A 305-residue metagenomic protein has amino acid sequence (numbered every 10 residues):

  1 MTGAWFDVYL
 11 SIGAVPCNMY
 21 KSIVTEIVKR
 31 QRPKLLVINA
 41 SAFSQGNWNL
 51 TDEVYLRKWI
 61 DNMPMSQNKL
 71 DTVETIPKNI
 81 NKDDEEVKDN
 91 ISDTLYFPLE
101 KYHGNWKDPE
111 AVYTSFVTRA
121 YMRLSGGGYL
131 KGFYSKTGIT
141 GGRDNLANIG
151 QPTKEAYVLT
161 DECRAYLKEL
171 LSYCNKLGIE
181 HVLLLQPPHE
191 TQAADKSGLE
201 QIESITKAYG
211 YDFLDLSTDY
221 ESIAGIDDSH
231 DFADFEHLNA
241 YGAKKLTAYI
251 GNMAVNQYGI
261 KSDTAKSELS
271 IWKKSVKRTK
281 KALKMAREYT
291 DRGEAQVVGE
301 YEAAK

Functional and structural regions predicted by a protein language model:
M1-T75: Membrane-embedded segments
A4-W5, Q31-L35, N175-V182, Y209-D212: Loop/turn elements at helix/coil->beta-strand transitions in domains of secreted/extracellular proteins
Y9-I12, N39-S41, L184-P188, L216-D219 (+1 more regions): Active-site-proximal beta-strand/loop segments in catalytic clefts of secreted hydrolases
G13-N18, Y157-C163, H189-S197: Acidic-and-aromatic substrate-binding clefts and catalytic sites of carbohydrate-active enzymes
K21-E26, R164-L170, K196-Q201: Alpha-helical scaffolding within the catalytic cores of extracellular/periplasmic polymer-degrading hydrolases
V54-I179, A265-K305: Secreted/periplasmic serine-hydrolase-like ester/acetyl group-modifying domain
L170-D195: Active-site segments of SGNH/GDSL-like serine hydrolases that catalyze O-acetyl group transfer/hydrolysis on lipids
K196-K273, R278-E302: C-terminal regions of proteins
